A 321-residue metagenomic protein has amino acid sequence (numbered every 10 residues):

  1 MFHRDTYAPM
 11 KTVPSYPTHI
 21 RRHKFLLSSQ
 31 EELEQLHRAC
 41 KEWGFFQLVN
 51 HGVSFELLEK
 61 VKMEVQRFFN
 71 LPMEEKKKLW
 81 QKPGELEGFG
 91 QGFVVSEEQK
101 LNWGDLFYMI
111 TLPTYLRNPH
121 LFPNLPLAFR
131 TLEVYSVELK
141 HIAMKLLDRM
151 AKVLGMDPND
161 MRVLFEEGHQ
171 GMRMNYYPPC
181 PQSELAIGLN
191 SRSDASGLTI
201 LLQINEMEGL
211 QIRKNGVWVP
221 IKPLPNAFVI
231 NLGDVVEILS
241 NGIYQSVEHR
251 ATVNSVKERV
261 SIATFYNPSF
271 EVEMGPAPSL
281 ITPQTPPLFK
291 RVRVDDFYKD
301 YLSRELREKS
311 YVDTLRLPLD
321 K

Functional and structural regions predicted by a protein language model:
M1-K321: Peripheral, non-catalytic segments flanking oxidoreductase cores
